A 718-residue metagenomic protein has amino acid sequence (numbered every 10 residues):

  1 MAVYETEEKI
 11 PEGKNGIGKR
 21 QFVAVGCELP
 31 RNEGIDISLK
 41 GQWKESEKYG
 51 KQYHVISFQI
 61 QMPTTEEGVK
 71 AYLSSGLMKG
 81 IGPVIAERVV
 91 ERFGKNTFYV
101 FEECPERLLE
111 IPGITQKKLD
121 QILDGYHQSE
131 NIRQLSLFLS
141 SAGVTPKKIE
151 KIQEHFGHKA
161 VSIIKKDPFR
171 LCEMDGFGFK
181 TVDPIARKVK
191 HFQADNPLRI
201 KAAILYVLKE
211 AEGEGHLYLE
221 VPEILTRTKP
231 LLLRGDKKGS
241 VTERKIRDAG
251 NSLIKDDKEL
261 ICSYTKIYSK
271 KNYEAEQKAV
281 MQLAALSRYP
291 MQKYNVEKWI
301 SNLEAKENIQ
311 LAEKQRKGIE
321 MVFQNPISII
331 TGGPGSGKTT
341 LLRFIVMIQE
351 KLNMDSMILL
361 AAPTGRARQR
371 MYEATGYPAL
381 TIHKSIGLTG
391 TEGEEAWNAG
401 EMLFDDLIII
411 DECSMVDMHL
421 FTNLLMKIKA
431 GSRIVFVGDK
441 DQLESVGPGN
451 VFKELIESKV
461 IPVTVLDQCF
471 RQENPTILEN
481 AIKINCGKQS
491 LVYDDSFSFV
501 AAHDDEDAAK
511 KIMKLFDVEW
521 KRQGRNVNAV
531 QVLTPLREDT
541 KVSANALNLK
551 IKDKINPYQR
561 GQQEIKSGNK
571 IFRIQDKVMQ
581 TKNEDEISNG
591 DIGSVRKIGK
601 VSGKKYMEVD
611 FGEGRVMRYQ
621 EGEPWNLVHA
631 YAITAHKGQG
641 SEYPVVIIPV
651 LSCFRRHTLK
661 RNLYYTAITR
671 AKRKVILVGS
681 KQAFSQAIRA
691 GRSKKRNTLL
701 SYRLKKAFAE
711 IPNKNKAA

Functional and structural regions predicted by a protein language model:
M1-N295, A718: Accessory, non-ATPase domains that flank or precede helicase/AAA+ motor cores in DNA-metabolism machines
G34-S38, Q575, G590: Loop/turn positions that initiate beta-strands
Q42-E47, T581-E586, V601, S652-F654 (+1 more regions): Short, charged beta-turn/beta-strand-edge "cap" motif at the junction between a beta-strand and an adjacent loop
N308-Q324: N-terminal pre-P-loop "Q-motif" helix
S328-Y372, V435-V437, F497-D504, A508 (+1 more regions): Conserved RecA-like ASCE P-loop NTPase motor core of nucleic-acid helicases/translocases
F344, I348, L352-N353, A362-R370 (+6 more regions): Conserved helicase motor core of SF1/SF2 NTP-dependent helicases
D441-E586, R596-G599: Conserved helicase motor core of P-loop NTPases
D591-S602, Y606-A718: C-terminal accessory regions
